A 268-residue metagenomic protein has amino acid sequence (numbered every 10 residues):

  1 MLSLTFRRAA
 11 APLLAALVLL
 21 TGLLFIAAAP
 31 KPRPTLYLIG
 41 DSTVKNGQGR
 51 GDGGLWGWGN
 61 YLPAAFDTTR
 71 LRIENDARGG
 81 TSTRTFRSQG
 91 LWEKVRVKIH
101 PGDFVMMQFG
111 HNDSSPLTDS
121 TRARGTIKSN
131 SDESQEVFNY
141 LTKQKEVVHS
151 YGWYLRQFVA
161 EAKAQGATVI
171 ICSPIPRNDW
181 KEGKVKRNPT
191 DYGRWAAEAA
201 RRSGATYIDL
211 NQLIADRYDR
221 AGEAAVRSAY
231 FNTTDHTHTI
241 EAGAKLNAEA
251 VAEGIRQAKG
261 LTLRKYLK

Functional and structural regions predicted by a protein language model:
M1-R7: N-terminal secretory signal peptides that target proteins for export/translocation
T5, K31, K94-T239, K245 (+1 more regions): Alpha-helical cap/lid subdomain in secreted, periplasmic, or secretory-pathway luminal O-acyl-processing enzymes
A9-A10, A15, T21-R33: Bacterial Sec-dependent signal peptides at the C-terminal "C-region" and cleavage site
I26-A77, E93-V105, T121-K128: Serine-esterase "nucleophile elbow" of acetyl-processing enzymes
V44, R78-T83, N112: Short active-site-proximal "capping" loops at secondary-structure junctions
Q48-D52, T85-R87, E182-R187: Short, solvent-exposed loop/turn segments at secondary-structure boundaries
D52, W56, Q89, G152 (+1 more regions): Short alpha-helix boundary/capping motifs
T83-V95: Charged, often glycine-rich, active-site loop that binds/positions anionic groups
